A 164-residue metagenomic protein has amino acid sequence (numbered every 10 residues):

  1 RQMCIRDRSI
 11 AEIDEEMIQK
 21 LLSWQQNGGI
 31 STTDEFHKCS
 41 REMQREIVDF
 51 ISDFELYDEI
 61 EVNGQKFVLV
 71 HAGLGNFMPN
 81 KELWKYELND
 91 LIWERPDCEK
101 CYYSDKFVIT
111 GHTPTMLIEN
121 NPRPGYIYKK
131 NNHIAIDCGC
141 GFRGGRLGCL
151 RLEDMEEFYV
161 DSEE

Functional and structural regions predicted by a protein language model:
R1-I5: Short, small-residue-biased leader/transition segments that mark boundaries at the very start of proteins
E12-M17, L22-A135, G139-G145, E156: Acidic, His/Gly-enriched loop-helix segments that form or flank divalent-metal centers in metallo-dependent hydrolases
R146-E164: Short, basic/aromatic-enriched C-terminal tail that caps enzymatic domains
